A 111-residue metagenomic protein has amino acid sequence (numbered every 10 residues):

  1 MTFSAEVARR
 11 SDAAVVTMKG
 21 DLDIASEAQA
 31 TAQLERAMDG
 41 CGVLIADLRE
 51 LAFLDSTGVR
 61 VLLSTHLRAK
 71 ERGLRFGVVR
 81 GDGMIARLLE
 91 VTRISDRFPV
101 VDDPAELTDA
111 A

Functional and structural regions predicted by a protein language model:
M1-A52, S64-A111: STAS-like cytosolic regulatory interaction modules
D55: Active-site-adjacent loop/helix micro-motif of nuclease/hydrolase catalytic cores
